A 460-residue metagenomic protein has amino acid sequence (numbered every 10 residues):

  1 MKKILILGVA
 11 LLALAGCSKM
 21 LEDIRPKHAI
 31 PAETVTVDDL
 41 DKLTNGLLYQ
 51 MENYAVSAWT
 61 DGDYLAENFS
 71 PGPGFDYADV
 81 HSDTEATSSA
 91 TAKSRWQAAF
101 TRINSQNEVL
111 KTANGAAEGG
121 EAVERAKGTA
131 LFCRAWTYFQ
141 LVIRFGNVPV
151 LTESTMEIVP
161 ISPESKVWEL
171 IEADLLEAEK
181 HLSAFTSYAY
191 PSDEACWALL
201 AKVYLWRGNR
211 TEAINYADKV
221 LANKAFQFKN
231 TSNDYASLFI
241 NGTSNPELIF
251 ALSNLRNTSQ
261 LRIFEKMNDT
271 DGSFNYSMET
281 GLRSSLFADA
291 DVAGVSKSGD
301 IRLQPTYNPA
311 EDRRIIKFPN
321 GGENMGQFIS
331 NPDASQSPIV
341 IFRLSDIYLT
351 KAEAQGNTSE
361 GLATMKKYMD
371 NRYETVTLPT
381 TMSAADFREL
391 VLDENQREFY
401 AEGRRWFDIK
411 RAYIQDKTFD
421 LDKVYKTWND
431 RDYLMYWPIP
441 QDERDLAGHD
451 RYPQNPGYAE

Functional and structural regions predicted by a protein language model:
M1-G16: Sec-dependent bacterial lipoprotein signal peptides
C17-T60, L421-E460: Membrane-proximal, proline-rich intrinsically disordered regions
I30-T34, S57-G72, A184-K266, L378-A385: Short, surface-exposed recognition loops and adjoining beta-strand edges that mediate ligand/DNA contacts, enriched
D41, D76-F145, E157-P163, E179-T186 (+3 more regions): Conserved, well-structured interaction surfaces
I103-Q106, W168, L175, A217 (+1 more regions): Inward-facing hydrophobic residues that define packing positions of alpha-helical scaffold repeats
F287-L344: Flexible, polar/acidic helix-loop-strand segments at domain edges
